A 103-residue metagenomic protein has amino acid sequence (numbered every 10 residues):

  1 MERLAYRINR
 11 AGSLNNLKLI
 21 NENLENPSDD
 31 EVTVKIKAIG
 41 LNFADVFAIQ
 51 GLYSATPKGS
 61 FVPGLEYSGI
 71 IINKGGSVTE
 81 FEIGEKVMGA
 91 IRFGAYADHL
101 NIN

Functional and structural regions predicted by a protein language model:
M1-Y6: Short structural boundary motif marking the start of a folded domain
I8, I49, I72-N73, N101-N103: Short beta-strand-to-turn element immediately C-terminal to the catalytic PLP-Schiff-base lysine in fold type I
N9-S13, I39: Short polar catalytic/cofactor-binding loops
L14-L19, L52-Y53: Short gly/ser/thr-rich secondary-structure transition/capping motifs
K18-E25, N101: Generic structural detector for well-ordered beta-strands
N23-G40, L52-G94: Glycine-rich beta-strand-centered segment in the early N-terminal region that forms part of a ligand/cofactor-binding
A44-Q50: Cytochrome P450 core scaffold surrounding the K-helix E-X-X-R motif and the conserved "meander" helix-loop region
I91-N103: A structural motif shared across PLP-dependent enzymes of the aminotransferase-like
